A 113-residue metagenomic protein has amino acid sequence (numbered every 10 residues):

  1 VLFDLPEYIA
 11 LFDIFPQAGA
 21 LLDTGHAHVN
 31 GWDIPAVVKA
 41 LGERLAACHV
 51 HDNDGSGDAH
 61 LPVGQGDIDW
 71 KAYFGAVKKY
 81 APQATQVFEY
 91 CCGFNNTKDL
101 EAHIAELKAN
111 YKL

Functional and structural regions predicted by a protein language model:
L2-L22, H28-L113: Histidine-acidic metal/acid-base catalytic patches
